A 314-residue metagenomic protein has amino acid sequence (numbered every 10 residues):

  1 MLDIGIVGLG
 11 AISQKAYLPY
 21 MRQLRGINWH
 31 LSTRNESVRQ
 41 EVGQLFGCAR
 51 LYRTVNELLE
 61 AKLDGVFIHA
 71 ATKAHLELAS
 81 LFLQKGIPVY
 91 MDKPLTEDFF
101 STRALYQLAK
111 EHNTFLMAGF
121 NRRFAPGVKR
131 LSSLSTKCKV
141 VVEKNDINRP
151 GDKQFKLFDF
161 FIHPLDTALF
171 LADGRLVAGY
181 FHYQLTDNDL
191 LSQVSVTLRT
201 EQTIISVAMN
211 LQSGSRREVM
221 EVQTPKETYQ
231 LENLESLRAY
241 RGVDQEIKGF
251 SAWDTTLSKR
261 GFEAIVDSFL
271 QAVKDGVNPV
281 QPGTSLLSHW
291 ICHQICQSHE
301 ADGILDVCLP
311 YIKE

Functional and structural regions predicted by a protein language model:
M1-F46, L270: N-terminal Rossmann-like dinucleotide-binding module
S13, M91, L116-A118, L231: Hydrophobic residues in well-ordered beta-strands that form the structural core
G26-H30, D64-V66, F115-L116: Short active-site oxyanion
Q44-L45, E57, G65-A70, T114 (+1 more regions): C-terminal helix-rich "cap/oligomerization" subdomain common to oxidoreductases
F46-Y90, P94-Y106: Beta-loop-alpha module in the N-terminal Rossmann-like domain of NAD(P)-dependent dehydrogenases, especially those
T96-N148: A contiguous active-site-proximal alpha/beta segment in oxidoreductase catalytic domains
I147-S215, V219: Rossmann-like dinucleotide-binding domain that binds NAD(P)(H)
Q202-I265, Q281: NAD(P)-dinucleotide binding in Rossmann-like oxidoreductases
